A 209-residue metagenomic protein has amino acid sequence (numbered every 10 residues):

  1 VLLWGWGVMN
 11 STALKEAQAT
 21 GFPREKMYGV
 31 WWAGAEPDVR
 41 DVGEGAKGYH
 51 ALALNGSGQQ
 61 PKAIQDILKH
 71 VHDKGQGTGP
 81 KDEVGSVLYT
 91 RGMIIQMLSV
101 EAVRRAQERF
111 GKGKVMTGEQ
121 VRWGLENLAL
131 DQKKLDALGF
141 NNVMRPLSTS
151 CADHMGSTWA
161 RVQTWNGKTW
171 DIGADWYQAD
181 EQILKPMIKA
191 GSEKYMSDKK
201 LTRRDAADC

Functional and structural regions predicted by a protein language model:
V1-T20, I95-A102: Hydrophobic alpha-helical
G5, G29-A33, A53, T164-N166 (+1 more regions): Active-site proximal loops enriched in glycine and acidic residues that flank catalytic Cys/His/Asp and coordinate
W6-M9, A63, R91-S99, T158 (+3 more regions): Catalytic-loop motifs flanking and including active-site residues across diverse enzymes
A17-Q96, G191: Extracellular/periplasmic periplasmic-binding protein-like sensory domains
T78-Y89, V100-A174: Segments of small-molecule ligand-sensing domains
Q120, L125-K133, T164-C209: Conserved C-terminal helix/tail region of periplasmic/extracytoplasmic solute-binding proteins
